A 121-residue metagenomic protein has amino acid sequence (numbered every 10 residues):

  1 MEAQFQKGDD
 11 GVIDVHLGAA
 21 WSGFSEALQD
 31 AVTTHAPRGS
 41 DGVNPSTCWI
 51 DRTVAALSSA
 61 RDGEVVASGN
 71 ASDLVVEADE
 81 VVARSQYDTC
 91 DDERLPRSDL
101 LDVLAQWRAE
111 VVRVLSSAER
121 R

Functional and structural regions predicted by a protein language model:
M1-D62: Negatively charged, low-complexity tracts enriched in Asp/Glu with abundant Ser/Thr
V12-A19, V66, V81-S85, V111: Short, well-ordered strand-loop elements centered on a beta-strand within folded domains, enriched for acidic residues
V32, L101-D102, R120: Short, charged/polar low-complexity linear motifs in solvent-exposed/disordered segments
T47-Q106: Amphipathic protein-protein interaction modules
Q106-R121: Short, charged, intrinsically disordered terminal tails
